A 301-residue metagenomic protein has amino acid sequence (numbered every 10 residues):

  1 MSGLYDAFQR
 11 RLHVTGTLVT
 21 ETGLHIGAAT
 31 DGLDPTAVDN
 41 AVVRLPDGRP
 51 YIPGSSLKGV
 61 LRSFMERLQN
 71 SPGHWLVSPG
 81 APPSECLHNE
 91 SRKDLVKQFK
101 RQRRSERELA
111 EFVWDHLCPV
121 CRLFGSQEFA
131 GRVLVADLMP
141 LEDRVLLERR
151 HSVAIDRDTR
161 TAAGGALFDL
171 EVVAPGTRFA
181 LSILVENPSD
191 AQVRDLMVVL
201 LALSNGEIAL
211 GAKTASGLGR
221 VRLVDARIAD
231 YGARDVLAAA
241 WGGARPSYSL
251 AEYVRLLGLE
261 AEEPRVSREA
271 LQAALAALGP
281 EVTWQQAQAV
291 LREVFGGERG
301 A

Functional and structural regions predicted by a protein language model:
M1-A154, D158-A301: RNA-binding basic/glycine-rich loop and surface signature characteristic of RAMP-family CRISPR effectors
